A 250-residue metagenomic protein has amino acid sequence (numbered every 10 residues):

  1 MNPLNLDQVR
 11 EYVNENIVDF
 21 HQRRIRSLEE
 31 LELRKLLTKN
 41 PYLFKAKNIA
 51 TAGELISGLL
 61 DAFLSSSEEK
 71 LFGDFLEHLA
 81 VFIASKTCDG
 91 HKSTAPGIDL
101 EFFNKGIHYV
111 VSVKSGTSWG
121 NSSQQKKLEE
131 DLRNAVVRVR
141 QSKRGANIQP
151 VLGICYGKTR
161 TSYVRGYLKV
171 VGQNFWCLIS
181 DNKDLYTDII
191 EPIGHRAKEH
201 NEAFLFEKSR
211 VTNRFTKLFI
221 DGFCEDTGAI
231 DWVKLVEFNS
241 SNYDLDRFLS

Functional and structural regions predicted by a protein language model:
M1-F75: Interdomain/boundary linker segments immediately adjacent to catalytic/signaling cores
V13, I17-R24, A80-C88, L132-K143: Hydrophobic, Leu/Ile/Phe/Ala-enriched alpha-helical segments that form helix-helix packing faces
F63-S93: A broadly used, surface-exposed interaction patch
A84, D99-F102, G106-W119: Conserved catalytic cores of phosphodiester-cleaving nucleases, focusing on short active-site segments
S93-E101, V151: Short, surface-exposed recognition loops or helix-turn segments adjacent to catalytic cores
S115-S180: Catalytic cores of nucleic-acid endonucleases
G153-S250: Domain-level recognition of nuclease-like catalytic cores that cleave nucleotide substrates
